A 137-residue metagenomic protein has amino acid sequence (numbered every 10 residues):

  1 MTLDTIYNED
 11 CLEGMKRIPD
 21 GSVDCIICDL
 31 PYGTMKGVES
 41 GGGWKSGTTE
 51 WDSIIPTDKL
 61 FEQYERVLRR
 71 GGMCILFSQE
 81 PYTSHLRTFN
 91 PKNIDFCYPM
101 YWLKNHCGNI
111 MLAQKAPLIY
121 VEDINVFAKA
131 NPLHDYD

Functional and structural regions predicted by a protein language model:
T2-D137: Core catalytic lobe of class I
